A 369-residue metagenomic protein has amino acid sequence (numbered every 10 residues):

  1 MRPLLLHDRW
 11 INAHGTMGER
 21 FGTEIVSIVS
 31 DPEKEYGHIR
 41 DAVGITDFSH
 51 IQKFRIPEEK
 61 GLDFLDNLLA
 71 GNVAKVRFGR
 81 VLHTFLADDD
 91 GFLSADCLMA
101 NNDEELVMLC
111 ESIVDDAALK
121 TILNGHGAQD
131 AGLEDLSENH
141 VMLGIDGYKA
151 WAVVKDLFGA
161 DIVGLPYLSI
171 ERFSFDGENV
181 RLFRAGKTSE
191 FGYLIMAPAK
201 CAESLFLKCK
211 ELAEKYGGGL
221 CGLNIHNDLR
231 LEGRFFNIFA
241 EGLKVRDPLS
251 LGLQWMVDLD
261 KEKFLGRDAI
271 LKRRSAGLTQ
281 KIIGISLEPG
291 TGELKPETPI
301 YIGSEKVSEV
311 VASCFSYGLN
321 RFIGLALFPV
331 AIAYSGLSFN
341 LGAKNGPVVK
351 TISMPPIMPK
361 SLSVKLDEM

Functional and structural regions predicted by a protein language model:
M1-G15, S27, N101-M369: Conserved, structured C-terminal
M1-L86, G91-S94, M369: Acidic, proline/glycine-enriched N-terminal capping motif
C97-M99: Glycine-rich, Trp-frequent "lid" loop and neighboring beta-strands that shape and gate the flavin cofactor pocket
